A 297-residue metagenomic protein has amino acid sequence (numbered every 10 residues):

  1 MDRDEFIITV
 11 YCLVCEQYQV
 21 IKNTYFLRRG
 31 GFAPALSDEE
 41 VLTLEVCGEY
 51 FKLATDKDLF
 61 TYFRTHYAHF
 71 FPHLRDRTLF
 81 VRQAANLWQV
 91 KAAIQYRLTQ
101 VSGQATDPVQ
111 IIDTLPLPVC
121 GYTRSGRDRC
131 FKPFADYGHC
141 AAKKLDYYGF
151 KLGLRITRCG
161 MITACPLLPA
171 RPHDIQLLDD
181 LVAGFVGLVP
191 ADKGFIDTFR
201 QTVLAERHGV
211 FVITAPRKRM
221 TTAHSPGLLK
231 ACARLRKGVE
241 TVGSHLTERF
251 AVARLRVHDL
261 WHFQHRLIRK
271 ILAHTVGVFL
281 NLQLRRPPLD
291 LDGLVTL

Functional and structural regions predicted by a protein language model:
M1-L297: Short alpha-helical elements
